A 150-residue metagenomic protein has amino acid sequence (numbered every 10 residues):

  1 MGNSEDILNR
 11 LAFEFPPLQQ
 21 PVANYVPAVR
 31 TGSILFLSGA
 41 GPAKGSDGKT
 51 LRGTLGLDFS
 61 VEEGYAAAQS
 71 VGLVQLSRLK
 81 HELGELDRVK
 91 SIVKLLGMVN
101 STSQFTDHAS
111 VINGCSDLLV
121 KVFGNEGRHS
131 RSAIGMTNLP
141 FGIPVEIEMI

Functional and structural regions predicted by a protein language model:
M1-I150: Short, polar/acidic, helix-capping and beta-turn segments at strand->helix junctions that line the mouths
